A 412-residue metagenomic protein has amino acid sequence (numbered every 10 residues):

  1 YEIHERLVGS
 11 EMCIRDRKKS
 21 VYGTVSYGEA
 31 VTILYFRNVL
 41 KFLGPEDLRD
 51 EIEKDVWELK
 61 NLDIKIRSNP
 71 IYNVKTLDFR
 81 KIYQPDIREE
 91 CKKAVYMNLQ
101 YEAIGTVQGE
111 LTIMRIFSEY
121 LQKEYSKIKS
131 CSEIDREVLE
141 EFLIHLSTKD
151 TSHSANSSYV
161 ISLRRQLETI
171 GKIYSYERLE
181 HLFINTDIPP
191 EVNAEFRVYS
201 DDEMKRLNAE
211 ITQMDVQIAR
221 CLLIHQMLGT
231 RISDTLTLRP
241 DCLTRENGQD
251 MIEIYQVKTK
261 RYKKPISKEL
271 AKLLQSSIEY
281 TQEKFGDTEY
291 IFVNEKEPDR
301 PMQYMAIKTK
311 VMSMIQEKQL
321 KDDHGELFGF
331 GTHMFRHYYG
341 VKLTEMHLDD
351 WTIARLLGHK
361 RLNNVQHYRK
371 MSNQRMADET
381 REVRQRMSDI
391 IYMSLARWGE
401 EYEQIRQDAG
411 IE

Functional and structural regions predicted by a protein language model:
Y1-G9, I14-D16: Single conserved hydrophobic/aromatic residue that forms the stacking wall/gate of nucleotide- or nucleobase-binding
Y22-K65, I104-G105, I116-S118, T151-L182 (+1 more regions): N-terminal DNA-binding recognition helix of tyrosine site-specific recombinases/integrases
V56-F79, S175-A209, E253-K260, F292-P301: Flexible interdomain linker/hinge and immediately adjacent N-terminus of the catalytic tyrosine-recombinase domain
T106, L243-T244, P298, M305-K321 (+1 more regions): Acidic, low-complexity interaction regions
D202-I232, R336: Basic, Lys/Arg- and aromatic-enriched nucleic-acid-binding interface segment
L228, T237-Q275, N363, I411-E412: Conserved tyrosine-mediated DNA breakage-rejoining catalytic core shared by Y-recombinases
D234-L236, F330, G340, H347-H359: Active-site-proximal segment of tyrosine recombinases
E269-E326: Active-site/catalytic core of tyrosine-dependent DNA strand-transfer enzymes
